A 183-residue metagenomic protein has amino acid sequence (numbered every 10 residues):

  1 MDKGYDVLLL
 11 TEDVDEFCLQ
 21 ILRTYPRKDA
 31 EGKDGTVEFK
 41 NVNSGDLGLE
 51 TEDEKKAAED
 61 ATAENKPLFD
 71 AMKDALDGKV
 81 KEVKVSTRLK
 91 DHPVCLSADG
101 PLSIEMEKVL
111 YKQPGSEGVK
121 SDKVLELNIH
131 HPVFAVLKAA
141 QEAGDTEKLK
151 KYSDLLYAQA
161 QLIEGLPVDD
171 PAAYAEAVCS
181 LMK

Functional and structural regions predicted by a protein language model:
M1-K183: Long, intrinsically disordered, charge-dense linkers/tails
